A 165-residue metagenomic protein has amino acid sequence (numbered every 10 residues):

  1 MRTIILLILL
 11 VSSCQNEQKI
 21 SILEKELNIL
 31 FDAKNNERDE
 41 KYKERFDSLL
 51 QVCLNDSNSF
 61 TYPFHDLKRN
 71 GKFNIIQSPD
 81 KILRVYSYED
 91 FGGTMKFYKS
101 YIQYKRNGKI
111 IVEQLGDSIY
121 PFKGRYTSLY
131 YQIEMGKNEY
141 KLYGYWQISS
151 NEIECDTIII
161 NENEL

Functional and structural regions predicted by a protein language model:
T3-S13: Sec-dependent N-terminal signal peptides
Q15-E17: Bacterial signal peptide processing site
E26-K81, D90: N-terminal accessory alpha/beta regions
D66-V85, R125-K137: Structural signature of eukaryotic scaffold interfaces centered on beta-propeller domains
I82-E89, N138-Q147: Short beta-strand elements that form the blades of beta-propeller/WD-repeat-like and other beta-sheet-rich scaffold
V85, T94-E134: Short N-terminal edge-element motif at the start of the domain
K99-R106, E154-N163: Beta-propeller blade signature
F122-G136, G144-Q147, E154, L165: Short aromatic loop motif centered on NTY/YTY
